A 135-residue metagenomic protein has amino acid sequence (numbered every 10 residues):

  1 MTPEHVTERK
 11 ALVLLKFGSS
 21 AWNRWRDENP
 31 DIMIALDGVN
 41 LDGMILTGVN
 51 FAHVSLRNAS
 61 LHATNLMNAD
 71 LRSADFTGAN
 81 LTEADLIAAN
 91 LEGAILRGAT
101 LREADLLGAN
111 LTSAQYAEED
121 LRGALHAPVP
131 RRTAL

Functional and structural regions predicted by a protein language model:
T2-A11: Eukaryotic low-complexity, mixed-charge intrinsically disordered interaction/regulatory segments enriched in acidic
K10-V13, F17, A21-L135: Tandem repeat scaffolds
